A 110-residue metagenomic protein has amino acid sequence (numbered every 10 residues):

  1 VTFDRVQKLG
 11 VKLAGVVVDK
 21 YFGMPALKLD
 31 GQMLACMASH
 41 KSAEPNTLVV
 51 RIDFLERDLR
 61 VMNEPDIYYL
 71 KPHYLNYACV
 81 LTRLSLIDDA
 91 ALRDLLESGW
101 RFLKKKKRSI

Functional and structural regions predicted by a protein language model:
V1-I110: Charge-dense, helix-prone N-terminal extensions
